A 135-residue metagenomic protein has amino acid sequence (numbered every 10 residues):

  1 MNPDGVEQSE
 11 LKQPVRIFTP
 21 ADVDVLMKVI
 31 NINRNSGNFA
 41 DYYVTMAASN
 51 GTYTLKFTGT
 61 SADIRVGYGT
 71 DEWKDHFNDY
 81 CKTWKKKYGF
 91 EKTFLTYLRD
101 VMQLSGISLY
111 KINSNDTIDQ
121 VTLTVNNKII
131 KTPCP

Functional and structural regions predicted by a protein language model:
M1-P135: Active-site-proximal loop/helix of nucleotide/amide-processing enzymes and allied scaffolds
